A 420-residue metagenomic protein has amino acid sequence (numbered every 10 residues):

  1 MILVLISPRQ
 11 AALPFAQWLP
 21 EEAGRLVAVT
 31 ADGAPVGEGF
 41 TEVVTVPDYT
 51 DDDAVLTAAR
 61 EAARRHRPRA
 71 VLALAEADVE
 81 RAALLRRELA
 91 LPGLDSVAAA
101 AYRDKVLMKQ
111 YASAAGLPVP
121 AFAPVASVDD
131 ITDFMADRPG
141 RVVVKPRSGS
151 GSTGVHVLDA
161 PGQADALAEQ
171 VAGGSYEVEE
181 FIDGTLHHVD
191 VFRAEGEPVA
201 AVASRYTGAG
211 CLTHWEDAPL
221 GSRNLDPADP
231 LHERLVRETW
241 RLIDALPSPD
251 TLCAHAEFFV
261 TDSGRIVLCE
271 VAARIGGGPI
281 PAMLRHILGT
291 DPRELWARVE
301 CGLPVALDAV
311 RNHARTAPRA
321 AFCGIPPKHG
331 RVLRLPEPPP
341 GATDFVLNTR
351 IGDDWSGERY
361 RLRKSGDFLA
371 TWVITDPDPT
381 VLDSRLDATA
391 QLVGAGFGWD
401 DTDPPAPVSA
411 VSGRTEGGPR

Functional and structural regions predicted by a protein language model:
M1-A98, L303-V305, R315-T316, D354 (+3 more regions): ATP-binding N-terminal substructure of ATP-dependent carboxylate-amine bond-forming enzymes
E61-P68, A136-R138, V171-G174: Glycine-rich phosphate-binding loop signature in dinucleotide/nucleotide-binding domains
R87-G154: A conserved helix-loop-beta module that forms one wall/lid of the active-site cleft in ATP-utilizing catalytic domains
A114, A297-R420: Peripheral (often C-terminal) accessory segments that flank ATP-dependent C-N-forming ligase machineries
P118-P120, R141-V144, T153-H188, T213-S222 (+1 more regions): Conserved ATP-binding module of the ATP-grasp superfamily
V125, V155-A160, F192-A194, T261: Short beta-strand-to-turn element immediately C-terminal to the catalytic PLP-Schiff-base lysine in fold type I
E180-S248, C253-H255, V260, A272-L295 (+2 more regions): ATP-dependent carboxylate/phosphate-activation module, predominantly the ATP-grasp catalytic core and closely related
G264-V267: Conserved protein kinase catalytic/activation segment
